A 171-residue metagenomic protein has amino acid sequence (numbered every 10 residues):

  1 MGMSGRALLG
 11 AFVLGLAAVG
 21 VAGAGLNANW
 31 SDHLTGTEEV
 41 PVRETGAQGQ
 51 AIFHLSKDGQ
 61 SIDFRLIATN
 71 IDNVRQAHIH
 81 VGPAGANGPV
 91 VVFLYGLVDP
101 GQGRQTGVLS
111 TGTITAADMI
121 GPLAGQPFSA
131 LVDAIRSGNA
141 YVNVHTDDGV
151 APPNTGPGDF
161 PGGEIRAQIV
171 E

Functional and structural regions predicted by a protein language model:
M1-S4: N-terminal secretory signal peptides that target proteins for export/translocation
G10-A18: Bacterial N-terminal signal peptides
G20-A77, V81-E171: Metal-centered catalytic cores of metalloenzymes
